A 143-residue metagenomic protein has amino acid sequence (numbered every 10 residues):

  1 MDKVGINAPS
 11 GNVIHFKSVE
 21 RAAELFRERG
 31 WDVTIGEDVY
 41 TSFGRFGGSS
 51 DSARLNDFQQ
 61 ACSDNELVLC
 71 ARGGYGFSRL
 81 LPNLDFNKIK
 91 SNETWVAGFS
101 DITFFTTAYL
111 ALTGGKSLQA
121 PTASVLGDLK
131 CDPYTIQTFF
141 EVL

Functional and structural regions predicted by a protein language model:
M1-D64: ATP/NTP phosphate-donor binding region
G47-L143: Active-site histidine-anchored catalytic micro-motif
